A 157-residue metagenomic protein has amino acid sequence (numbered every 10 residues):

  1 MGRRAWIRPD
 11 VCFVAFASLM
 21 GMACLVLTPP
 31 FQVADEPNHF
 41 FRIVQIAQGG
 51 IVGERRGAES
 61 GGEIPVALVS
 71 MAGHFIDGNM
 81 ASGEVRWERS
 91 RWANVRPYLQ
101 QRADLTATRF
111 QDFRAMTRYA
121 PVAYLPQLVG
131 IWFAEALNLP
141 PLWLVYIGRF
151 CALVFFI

Functional and structural regions predicted by a protein language model:
M1-M22: Start-transfer (signal-anchor) and selected internal transmembrane alpha helices of multi-pass inner/ER membrane
R8, Q32, E36, Q111-Y119 (+1 more regions): Aromatic-acidic/polar surface patches that form glycan- and anion
P9-C12, L27, D104, Q111-D112: Alpha-helical hydrophobic/aromatic positions enriched in membrane-embedded helices and signal peptides
A15-M22, V129, V154-I157: Generic alpha-helical transmembrane segments of integral inner-membrane proteins, especially permease/transport modules
M22-P37: Helix-to-loop transition at the C-terminal end of transmembrane segments
P30, N38-R42, Q48: Extreme N-terminal leader/anchor segments
G49-I147: Interfacial juxtamembrane loops and adjacent helix segments that form the catalytic/substrate-binding surfaces
W143-I157: Selective detector of the "anchor" transmembrane alpha-helix that sits immediately C-terminal
